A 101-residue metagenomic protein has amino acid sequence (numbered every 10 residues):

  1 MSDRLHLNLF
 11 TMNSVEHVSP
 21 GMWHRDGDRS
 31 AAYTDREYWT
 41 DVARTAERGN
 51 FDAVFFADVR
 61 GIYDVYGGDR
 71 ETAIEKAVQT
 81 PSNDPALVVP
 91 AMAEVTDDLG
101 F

Functional and structural regions predicted by a protein language model:
M1-D98: N-terminal beta1-alpha1-beta2 module of alpha/beta enzyme domains
